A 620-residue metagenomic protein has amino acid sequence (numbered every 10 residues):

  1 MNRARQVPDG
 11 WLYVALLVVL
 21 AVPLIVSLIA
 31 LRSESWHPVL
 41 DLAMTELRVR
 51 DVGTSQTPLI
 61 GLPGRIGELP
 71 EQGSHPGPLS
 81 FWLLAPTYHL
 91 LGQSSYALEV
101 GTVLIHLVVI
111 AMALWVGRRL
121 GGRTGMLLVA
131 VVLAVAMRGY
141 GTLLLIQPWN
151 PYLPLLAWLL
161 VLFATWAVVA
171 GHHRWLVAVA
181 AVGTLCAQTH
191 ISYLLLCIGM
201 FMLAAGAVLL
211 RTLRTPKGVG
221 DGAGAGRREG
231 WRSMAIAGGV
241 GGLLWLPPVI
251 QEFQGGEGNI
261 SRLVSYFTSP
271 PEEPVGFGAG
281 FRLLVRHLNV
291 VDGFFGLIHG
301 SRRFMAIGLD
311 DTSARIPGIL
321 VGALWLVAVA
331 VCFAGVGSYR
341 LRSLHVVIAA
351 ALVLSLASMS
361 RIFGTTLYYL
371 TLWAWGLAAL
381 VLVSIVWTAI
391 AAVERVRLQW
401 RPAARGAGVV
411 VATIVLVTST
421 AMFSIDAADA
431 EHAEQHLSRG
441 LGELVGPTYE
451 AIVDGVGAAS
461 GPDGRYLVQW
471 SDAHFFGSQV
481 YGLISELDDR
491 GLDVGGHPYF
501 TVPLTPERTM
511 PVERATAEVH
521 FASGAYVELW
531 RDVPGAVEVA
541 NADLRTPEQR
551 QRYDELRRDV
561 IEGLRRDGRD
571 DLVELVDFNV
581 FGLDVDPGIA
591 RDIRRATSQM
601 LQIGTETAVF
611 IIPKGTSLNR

Functional and structural regions predicted by a protein language model:
R3-G10, R118-G125, T212-A235, S301-A350: Membrane-interface helix-loop-helix junctions at transmembrane boundaries of multi-pass membrane enzymes, predominantly
M44-Q72, P78-W82, P86, E272-P274: Extracytosolic helix-loop segments that constitute the early lumenal/periplasmic catalytic or substrate-binding loops
M44-S55, T212, R232-A323: Transmembrane-lumen/periplasm boundary regions of multi-pass, lipid-linked membrane glycan transferases
P78-W82, L91-A111, L144-N150, A314-G322: Loop-to-helix entry region of an early transmembrane alpha helix in multi-pass inner-membrane enzymes
V100-G121, L160, A330-A334: Transmembrane-helix motifs of polytopic, lipid-linked glycan transferases
A113-M137: Transmembrane-helix signature of polytopic, membrane-embedded enzymes that assemble or transfer cell-envelope glycans
L159-A178, R211-T215: Membrane-interface transmembrane helices that cradle and orient dolichyl/undecaprenyl
L176-I191, C197-M202, V240-L243: Membrane-interface alpha helices of multi-pass inner-membrane proteins
